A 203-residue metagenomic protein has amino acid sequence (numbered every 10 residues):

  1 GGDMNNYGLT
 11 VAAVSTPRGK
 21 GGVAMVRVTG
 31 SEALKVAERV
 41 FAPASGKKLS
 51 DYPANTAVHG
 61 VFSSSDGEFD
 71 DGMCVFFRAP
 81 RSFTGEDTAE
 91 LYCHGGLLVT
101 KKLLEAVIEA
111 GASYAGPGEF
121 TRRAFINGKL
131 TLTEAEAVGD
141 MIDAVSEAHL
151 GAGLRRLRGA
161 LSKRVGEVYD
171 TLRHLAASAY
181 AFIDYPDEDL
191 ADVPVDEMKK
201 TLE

Functional and structural regions predicted by a protein language model:
G2-G151, R155, G159: A glycine-rich (often HGG/GG-containing) alpha/beta subdomain
N5-R18, V61, E147-E203: C-terminal-of-GTPase-core extension/linker across diverse P-loop GTPases
